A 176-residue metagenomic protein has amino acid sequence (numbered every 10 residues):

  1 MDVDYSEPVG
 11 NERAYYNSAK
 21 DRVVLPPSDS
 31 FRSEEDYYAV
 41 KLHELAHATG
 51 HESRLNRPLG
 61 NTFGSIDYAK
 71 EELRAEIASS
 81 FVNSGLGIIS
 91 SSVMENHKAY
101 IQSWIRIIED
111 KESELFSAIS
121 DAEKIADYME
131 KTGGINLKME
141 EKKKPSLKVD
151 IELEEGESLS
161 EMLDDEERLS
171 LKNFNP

Functional and structural regions predicted by a protein language model:
M1-D36, H51-L55: Active-site scaffold of zinc-dependent metalloenzymes
A19, N56-L59, N96-Q102: Short, conserved phosphate-binding/catalytic loop or strand-edge motifs used in phosphoryl-/nucleotidyl-transfer
L25, G60-G64: Active-site helix-to-loop segments that bind/position phosphate- or nucleotide-bearing substrates and donors across
Y38, E71-R74, A118: Hydrophobic (often cysteine-bearing) scaffold residues that line and stabilize catalytic clefts of nucleotide/cofactor
A39-H51, A75: Active-site recognition of the HExxH zinc-binding catalytic motif
A69-G85: An active-site-proximal "capping" alpha-helix that borders the catalytic cofactor pocket
S80-P145: Long, well-structured alpha-helical subdomains associated with metal-dependent extracellular/ecto-lumenal hydrolases
V149, L153-P176: Non-Sec secretion/translocation targeting segments of pathogen effectors
